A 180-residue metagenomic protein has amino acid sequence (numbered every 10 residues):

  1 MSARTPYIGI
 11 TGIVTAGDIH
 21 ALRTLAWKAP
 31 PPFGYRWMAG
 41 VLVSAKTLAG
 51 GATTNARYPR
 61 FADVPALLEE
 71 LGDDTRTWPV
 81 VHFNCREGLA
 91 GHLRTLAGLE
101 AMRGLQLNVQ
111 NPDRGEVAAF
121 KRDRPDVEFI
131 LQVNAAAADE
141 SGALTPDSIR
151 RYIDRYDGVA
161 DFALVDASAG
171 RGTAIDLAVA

Functional and structural regions predicted by a protein language model:
A3, Y7-K28, K46-A62, A66 (+1 more regions): SEC14/CRAL-TRIO lipid-binding/transfer domains and related phosphoinositide-recognition modules that form deep
R4-V14, P31-G50, T75-F83, R103-L107 (+2 more regions): Hydrophobic faces of well-ordered beta-strands that scaffold small-molecule active sites in alpha/beta enzyme cores
G17, A52-P59, V81, G104-L107 (+1 more regions): Short linear motifs at secondary-structure transitions and domain/linker junctions
I19-L25, R86-A97, S141-R155: Short, acidic/polar
R23-A26, P30, L68-G72, L96-A97 (+2 more regions): N-terminal cationic-hydrophobic initiation segments that often serve targeting/anchoring roles
K46-E100, N111-E116: N-terminal active-site wall of soluble small-molecule enzyme domains
E100-A180: Conserved anion-binding
